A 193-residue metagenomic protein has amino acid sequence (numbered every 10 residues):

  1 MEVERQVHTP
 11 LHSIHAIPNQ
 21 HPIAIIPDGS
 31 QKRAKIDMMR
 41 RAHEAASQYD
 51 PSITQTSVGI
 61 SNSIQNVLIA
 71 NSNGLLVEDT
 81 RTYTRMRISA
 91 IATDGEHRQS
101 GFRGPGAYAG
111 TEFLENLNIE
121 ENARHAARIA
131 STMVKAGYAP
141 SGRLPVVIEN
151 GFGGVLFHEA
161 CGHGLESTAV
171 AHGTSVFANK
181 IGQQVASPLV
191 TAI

Functional and structural regions predicted by a protein language model:
M1-I193: Active-site bordering "gate/hinge" segments that shape substrate access to catalytic or cofactor-binding pockets
